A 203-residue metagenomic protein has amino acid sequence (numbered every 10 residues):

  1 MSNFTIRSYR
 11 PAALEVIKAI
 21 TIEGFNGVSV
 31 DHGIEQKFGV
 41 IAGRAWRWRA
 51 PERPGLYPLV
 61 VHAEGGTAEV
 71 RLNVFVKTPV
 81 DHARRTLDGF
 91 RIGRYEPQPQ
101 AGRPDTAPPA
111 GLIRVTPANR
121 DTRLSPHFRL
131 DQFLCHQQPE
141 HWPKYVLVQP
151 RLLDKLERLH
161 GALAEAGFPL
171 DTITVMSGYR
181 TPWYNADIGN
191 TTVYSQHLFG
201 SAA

Functional and structural regions predicted by a protein language model:
M1-T86: Beta-strand-enriched, solvent-exposed domains that form extended recognition/catalytic surfaces
L87-A203: Cell-envelope/glycan interface and biosynthesis
